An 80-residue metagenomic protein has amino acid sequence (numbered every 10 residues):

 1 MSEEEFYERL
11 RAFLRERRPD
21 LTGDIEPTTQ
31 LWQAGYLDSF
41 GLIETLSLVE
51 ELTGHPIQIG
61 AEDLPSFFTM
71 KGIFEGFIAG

Functional and structural regions predicted by a protein language model:
S2-L46, E51-G80: Phosphopantetheine-dependent thiolation modules in NRPS/PKS and related acyl-activating systems
